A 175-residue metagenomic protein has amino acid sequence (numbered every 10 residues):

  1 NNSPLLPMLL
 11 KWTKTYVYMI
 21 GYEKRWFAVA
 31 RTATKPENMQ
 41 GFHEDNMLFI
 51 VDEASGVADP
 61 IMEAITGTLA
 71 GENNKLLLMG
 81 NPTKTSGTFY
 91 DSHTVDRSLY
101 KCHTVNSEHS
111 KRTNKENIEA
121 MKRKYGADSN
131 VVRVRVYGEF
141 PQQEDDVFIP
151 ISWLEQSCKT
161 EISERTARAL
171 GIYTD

Functional and structural regions predicted by a protein language model:
N1-D175: Short, flexible loop motifs at catalytic/binding sites
